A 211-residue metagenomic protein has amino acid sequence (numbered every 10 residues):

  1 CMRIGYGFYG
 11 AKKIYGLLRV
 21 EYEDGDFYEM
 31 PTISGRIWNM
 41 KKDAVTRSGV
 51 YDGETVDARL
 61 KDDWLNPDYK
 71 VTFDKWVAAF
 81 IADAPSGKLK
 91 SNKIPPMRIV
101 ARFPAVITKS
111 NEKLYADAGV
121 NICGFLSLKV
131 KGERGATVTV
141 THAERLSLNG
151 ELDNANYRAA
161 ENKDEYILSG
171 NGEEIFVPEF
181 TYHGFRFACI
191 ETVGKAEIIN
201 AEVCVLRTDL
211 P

Functional and structural regions predicted by a protein language model:
C1-P211: Extracellular/oxidizing-compartment recognition motifs
